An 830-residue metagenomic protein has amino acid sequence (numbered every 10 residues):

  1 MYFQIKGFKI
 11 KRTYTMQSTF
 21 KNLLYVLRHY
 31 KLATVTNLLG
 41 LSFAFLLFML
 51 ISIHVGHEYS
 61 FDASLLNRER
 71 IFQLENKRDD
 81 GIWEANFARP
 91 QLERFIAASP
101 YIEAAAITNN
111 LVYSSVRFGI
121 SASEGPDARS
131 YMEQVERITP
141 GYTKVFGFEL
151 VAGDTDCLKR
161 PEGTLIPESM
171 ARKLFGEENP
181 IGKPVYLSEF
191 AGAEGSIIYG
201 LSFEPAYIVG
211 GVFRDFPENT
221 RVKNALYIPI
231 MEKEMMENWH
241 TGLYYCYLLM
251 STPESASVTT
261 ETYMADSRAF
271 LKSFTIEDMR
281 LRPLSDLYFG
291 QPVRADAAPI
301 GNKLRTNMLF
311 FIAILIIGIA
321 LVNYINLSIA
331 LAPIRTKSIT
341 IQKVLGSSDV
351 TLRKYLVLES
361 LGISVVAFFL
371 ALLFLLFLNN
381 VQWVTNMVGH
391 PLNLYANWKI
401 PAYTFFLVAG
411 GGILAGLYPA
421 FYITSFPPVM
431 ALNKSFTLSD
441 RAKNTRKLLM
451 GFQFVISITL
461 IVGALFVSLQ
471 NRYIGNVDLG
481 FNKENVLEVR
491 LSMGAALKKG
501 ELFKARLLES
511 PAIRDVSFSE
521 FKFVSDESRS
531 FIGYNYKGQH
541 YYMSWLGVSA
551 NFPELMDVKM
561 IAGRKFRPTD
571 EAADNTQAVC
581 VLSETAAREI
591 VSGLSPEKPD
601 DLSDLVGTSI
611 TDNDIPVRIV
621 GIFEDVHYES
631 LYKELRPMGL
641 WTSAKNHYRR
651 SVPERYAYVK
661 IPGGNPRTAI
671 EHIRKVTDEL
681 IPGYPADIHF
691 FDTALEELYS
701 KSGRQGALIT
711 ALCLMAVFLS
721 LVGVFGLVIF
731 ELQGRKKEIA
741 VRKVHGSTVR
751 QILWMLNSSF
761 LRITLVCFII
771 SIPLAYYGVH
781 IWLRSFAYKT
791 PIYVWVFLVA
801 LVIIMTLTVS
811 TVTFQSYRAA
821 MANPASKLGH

Functional and structural regions predicted by a protein language model:
M1, E136-V151, T164-G301, L502-L698: Mid-to-C-terminal secondary-structure elements that act as membrane-proximal/extracytoplasmic interface segments
Y2-F20, L24-A33, S64-L66, A265-A313 (+8 more regions): Membrane-helix entry/capping segments
F20-L32, T36, G40, A320-I363 (+3 more regions): Intracellular coupling helices
L27, N37, E58, L74 (+27 more regions): Generic structural signal for small/hydrophobic residues in well-ordered secondary structure, especially within
H29-Y59, E69, K443-Q470, F481 (+2 more regions): Short, strongly hydrophobic transmembrane alpha-helices
L50, R280, S360-P428, L469 (+1 more regions): Small-residue-rich transmembrane alpha-helices
I51-G119, R129, C157, E234-M236 (+8 more regions): Membrane-proximal extracellular/periplasmic loop immediately following the first transmembrane helix
S52, I312-I339, L414-A420, L712-I739 (+1 more regions): A hydrophobic alpha-helix feature that marks transmembrane segments and, especially, their cytosolic C-terminal ends
